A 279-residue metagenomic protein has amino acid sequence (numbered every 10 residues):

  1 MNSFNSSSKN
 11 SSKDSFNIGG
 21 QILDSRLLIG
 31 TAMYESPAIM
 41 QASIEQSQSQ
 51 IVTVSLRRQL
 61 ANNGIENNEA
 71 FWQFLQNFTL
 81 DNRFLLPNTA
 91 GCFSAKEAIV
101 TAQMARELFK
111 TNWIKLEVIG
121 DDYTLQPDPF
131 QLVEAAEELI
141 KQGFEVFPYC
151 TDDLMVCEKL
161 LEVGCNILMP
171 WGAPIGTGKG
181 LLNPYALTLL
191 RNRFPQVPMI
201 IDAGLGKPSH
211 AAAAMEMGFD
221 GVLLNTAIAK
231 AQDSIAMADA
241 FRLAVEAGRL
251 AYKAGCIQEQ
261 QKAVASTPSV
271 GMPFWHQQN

Functional and structural regions predicted by a protein language model:
N2-K13: Compositionally biased, intrinsically disordered low-complexity segments enriched for polar/charged residues
K13-I18, T31-V54, N68-F84, C92-K253 (+2 more regions): Alpha/beta enzyme core
G20-R26: Conserved SET/PR-domain catalytic core that frames the SAM/AdoMet-binding pocket
L60-G64, F93: Acidic-and-aromatic substrate-binding clefts and catalytic sites of carbohydrate-active enzymes
